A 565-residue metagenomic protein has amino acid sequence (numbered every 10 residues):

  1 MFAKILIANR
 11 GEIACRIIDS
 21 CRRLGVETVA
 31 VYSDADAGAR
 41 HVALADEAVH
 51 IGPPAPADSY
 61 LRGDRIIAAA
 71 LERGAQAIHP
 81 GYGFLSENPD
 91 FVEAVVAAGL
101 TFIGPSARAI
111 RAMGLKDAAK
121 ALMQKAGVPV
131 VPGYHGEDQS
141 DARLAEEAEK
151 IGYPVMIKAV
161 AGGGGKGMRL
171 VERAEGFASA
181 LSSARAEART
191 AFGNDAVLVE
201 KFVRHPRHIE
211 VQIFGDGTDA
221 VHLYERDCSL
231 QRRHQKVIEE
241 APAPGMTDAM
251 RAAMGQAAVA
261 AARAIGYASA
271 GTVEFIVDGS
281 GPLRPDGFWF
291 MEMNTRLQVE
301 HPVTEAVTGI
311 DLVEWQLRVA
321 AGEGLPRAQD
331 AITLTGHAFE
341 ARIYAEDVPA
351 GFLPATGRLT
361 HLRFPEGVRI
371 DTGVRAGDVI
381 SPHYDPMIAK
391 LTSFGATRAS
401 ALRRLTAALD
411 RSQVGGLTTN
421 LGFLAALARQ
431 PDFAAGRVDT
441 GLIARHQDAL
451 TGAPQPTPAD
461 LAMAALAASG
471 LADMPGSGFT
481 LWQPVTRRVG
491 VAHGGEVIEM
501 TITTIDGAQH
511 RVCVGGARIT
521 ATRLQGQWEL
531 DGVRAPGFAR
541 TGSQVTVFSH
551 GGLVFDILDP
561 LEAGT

Functional and structural regions predicted by a protein language model:
M1-V273, V277-H301: N-terminal beta-alpha lobe that positions the nucleotide/phosphoryl donor in ATP/NTP-coupled carboxylate activation
D46, I78, Q212, Q316 (+3 more regions): Residue-level signal for inorganic ion chemistry
Y153-V155, K166, D195-V197, R207-V211 (+23 more regions): Structural beta-strand/beta-sheet cores of well-ordered domains, especially the beta-sheet scaffolds that support
R173, G215-D219, V277-P282, I505-A508 (+3 more regions): Short acidic-glycine loop/turn motifs at beta-strand connectors
A258, P302-A517: Catalytic cores of soluble metabolic enzymes centered on carboxylation/carboxyl-transfer
V379, L553-T565: Short beta-strand-turn/beta-hairpin segments enriched in glycine/proline and small hydrophobics that form edge-strand
G495, G515-G516, G532, S543 (+1 more regions): Residue-level detection of beta-strand-connecting loop/turn positions
A517-L524, W528-L530, F548: Intrinsically disordered, low-complexity proline/glycine-rich segments
